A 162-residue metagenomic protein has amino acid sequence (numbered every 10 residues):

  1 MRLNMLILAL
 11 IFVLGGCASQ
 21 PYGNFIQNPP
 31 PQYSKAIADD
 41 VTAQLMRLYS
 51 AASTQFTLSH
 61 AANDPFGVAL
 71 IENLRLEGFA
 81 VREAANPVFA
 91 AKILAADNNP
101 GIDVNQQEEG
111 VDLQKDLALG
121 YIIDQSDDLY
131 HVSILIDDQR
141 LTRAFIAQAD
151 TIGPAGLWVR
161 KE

Functional and structural regions predicted by a protein language model:
M1-R2, A147: Short N-terminal secondary-structure initiator segments
R2-L8: Sec-dependent signal peptide recognition, specifically the positively charged N-region followed immediately by
I11-A36: Bacterial Sec signal peptide processing site at the extreme N-terminus
S34-A69: Post-signal-peptide N-terminal segment of Sec-exported extracytoplasmic proteins
A61-E77, V81-D137: Short, solvent-exposed, polar/charged sequence segments at loop or secondary-structure edges
D127-Y130, I136-E162: Glycine-rich, aromatic-bearing surface loops/beta-hairpins
